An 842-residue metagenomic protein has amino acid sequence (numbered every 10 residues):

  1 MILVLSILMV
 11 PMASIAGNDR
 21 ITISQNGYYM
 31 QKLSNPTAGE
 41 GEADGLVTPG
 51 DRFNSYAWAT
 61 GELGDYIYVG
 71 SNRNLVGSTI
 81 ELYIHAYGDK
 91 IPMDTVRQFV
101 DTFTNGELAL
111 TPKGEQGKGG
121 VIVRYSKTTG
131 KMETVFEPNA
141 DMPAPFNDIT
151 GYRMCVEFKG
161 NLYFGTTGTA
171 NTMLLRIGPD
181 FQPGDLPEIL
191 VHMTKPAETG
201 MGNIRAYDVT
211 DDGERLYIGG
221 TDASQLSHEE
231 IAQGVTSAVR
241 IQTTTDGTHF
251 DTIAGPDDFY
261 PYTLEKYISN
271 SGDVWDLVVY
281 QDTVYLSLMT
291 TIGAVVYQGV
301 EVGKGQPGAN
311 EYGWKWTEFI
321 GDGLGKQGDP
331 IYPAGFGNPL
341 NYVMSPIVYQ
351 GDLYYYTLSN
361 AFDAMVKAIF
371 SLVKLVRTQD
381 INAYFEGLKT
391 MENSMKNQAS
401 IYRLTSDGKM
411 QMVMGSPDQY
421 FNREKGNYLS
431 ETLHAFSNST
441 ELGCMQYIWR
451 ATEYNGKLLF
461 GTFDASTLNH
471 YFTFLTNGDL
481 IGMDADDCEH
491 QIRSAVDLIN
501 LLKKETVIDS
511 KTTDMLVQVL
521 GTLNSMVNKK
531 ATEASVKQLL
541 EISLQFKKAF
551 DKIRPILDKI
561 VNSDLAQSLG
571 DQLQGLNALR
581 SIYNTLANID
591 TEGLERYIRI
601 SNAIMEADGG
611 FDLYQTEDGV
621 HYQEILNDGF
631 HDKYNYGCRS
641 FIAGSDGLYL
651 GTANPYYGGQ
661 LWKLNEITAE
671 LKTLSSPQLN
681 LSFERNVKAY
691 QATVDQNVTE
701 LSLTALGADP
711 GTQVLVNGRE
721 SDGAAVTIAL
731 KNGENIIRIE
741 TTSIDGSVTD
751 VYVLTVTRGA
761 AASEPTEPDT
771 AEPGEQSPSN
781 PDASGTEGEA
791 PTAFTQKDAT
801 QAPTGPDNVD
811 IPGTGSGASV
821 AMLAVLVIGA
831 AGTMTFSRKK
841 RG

Functional and structural regions predicted by a protein language model:
N26-P49, G130-F146, E188-G200, D251-I268 (+6 more regions): Surface-exposed loop and turn segments in beta-propeller and other repeat-based domains that flank or scaffold
D44-E62, K118-G120, A144-C155, G200-V209 (+7 more regions): Signature of short aromatic-glycine-proline-rich micro-motifs recurring in repeat-based ectodomains
Y66-G70, N74, E157-F164, G213-G219 (+8 more regions): Entry beta-strands of beta-propeller and related beta-repeat scaffolds
R73-L75, G168-T169, D222-S224, T290 (+4 more regions): Residue-level signature of beta-propeller blades and closely related beta-rich strand-turn architectures in secreted
H85-T129, T172-Q182, I231-H249, G293-W316 (+4 more regions): Beta-propeller blade signature
T452, L458-G478, Y636-I667: Blade-level signature of beta-propeller repeat domains, shared across WD40, Kelch, NHL, RCC1 and BNR/Asp-box propellers
E666-A771, P781-S784, F794-T804, G829-T835: Beta-rich interaction/scaffold domains
G817-K839: A cross-kingdom C-terminal cell-surface attachment/processing module
